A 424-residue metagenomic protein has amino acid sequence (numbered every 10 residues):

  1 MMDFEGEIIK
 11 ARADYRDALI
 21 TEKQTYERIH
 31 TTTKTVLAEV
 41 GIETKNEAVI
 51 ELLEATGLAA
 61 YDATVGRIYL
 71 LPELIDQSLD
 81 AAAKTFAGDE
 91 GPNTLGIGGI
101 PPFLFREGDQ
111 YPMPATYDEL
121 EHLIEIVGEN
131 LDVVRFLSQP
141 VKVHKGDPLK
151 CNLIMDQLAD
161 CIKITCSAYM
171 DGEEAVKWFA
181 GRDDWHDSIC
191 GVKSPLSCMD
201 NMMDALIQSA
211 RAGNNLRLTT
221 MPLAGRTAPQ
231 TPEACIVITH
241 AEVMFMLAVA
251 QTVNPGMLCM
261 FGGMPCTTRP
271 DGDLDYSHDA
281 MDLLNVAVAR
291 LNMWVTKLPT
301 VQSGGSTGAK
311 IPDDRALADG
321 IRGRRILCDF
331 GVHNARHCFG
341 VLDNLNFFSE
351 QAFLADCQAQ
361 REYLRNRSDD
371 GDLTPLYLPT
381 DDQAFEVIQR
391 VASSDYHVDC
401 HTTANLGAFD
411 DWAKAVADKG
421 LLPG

Functional and structural regions predicted by a protein language model:
M2-K10, D17-T32, V40, K45-L52 (+1 more regions): Catalytic-core signal marking the mid-to-C-terminal active-site face
I8-A13, E54-Y61, L223, P265-R269 (+3 more regions): Short acidic (Asp/Glu) and glycine-rich catalytic loops that position anionic groups and cofactors
T25-I29, K34, G91-Q110, W294-T307: N-terminal small/glycine-rich loop or linker at the start of catalytic domains across soluble metabolic enzymes
I29-T32, V36-E43, T56, S78-T85 (+10 more regions): Change "in soluble alpha/beta enzymes" to "in soluble alpha/beta proteins
E43-I50, A63-V65, N254-F261, V295-S303 (+1 more regions): Flexible, glycine/charged-enriched surface loops at secondary-structure junctions
A48-Y111: Glycine-rich, N-terminal phosphate-binding loop and its surrounding beta-alpha-beta segment
Y111-H333: Helix-rich catalytic cores of soluble enzyme domains
N285, A289-L291, V295-S394: Hydrophobic alpha-helical bundle architecture
